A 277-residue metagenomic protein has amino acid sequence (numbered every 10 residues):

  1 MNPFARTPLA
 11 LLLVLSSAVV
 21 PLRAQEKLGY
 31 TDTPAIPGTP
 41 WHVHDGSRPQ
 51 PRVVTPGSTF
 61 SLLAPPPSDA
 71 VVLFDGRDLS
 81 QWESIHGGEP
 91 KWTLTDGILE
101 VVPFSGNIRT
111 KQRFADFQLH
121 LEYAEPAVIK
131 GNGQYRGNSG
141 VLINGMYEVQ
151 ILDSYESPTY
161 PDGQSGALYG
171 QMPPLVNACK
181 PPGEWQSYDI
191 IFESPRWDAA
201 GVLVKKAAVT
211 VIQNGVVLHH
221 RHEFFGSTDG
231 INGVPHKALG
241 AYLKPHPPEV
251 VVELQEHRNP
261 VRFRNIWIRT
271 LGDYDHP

Functional and structural regions predicted by a protein language model:
M1-A5: N-terminal secretory signal peptides that target proteins for export/translocation
P8-A18: Bacterial N-terminal signal peptides
L22-P277: Carbohydrate-interacting regions of secretory-pathway proteins
